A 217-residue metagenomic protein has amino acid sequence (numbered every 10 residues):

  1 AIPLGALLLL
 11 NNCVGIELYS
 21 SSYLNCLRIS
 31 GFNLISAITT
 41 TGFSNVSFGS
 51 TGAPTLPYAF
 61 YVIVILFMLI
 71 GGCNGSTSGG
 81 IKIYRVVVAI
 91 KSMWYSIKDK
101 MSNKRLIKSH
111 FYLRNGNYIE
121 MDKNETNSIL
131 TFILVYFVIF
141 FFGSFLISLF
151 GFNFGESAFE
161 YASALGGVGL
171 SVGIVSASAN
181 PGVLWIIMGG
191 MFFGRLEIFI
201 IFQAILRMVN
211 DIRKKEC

Functional and structural regions predicted by a protein language model:
A1-C217: Membrane-proximal intracellular helices of multi-pass ion channels
